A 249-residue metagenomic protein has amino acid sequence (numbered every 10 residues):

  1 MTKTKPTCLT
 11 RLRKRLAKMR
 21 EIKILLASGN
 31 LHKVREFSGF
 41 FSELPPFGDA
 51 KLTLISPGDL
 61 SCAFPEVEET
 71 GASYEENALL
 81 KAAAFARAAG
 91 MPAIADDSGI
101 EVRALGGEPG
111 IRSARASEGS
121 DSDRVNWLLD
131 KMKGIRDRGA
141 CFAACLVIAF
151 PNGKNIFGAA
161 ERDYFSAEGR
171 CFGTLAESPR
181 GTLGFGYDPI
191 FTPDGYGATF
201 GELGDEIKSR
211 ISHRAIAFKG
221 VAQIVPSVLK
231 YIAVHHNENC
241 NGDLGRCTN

Functional and structural regions predicted by a protein language model:
T2-C8: Extreme N-terminal basic, low-complexity initiation segments that serve as generic localization/processing leaders
L12-L16, R20-L25, L31-P57, S61-N249: Anionic-ligand binding patches
